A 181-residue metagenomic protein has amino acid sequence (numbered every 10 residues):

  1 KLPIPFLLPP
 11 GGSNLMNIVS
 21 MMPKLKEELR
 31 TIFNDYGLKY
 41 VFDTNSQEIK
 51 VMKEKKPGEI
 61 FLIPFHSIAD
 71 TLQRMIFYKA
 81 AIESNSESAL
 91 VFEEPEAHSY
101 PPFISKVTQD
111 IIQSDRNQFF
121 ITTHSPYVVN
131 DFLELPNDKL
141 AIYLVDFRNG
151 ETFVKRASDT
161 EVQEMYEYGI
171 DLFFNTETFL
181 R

Functional and structural regions predicted by a protein language model:
K1-N85, A89, R148-R181: Phosphate-coordinating catalytic segments in nucleotide- and nucleic-acid-processing enzymes
E93-P95: Walker B catalytic acidic pair
A97-P101: Conserved D-loop-proximal element of ABC-family nucleotide-binding domains
S105-R181: C-terminal lobe/lid and adjacent interdomain/linker elements of RecA-like ASCE P-loop ATPase modules
